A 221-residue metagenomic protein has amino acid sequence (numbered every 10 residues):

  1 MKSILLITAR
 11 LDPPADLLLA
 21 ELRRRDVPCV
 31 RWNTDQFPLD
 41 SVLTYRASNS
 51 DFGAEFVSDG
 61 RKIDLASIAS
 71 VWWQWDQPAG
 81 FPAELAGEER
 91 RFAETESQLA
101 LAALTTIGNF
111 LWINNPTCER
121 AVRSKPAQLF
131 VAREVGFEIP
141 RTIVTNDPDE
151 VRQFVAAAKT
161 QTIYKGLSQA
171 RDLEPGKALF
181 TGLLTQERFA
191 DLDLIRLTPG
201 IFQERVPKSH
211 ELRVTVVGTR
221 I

Functional and structural regions predicted by a protein language model:
M1-L5: Extreme N-terminal starter segment of soluble prokaryotic enzymes
L6-I7, V217: Short hydrophobic segments within beta-strands
A9-R25, V30-E138, R152-Q153: Conserved N-proximal alpha/beta basic substrate-recognition cap immediately N-terminal to, or forming the N-lobe
R10, N146-D149, V206: Short beta->alpha linker loops
L22, V151-R152, A156-I221: Phosphate-binding site of ATP-dependent enzymes
R31-W32, W112-N114, R141-T145, Y164 (+1 more regions): General beta-strand structural signal in soluble alpha/beta enzymes
A54-L65, T142-V144, I163-G176: Short, basic, helix/turn surface patches
V135-K159: Rossmann-like NAD(P)H-binding beta-loop-alpha module
